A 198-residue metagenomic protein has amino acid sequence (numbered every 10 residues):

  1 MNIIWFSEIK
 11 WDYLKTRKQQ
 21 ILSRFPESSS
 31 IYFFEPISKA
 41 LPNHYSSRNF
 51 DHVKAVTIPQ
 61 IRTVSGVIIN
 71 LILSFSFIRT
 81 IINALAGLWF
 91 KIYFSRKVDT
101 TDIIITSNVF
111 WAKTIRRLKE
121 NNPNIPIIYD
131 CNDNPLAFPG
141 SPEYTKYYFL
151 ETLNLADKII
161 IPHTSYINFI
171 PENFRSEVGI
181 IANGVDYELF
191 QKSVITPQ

Functional and structural regions predicted by a protein language model:
M1-S46: N-terminal subdomain of nucleotide-sugar transferases
I4, S76-A84, K91-W111: Short N-terminal targeting/anchoring amphipathic segment
Y32, I105, L155-H163: A short beta-strand/loop micro-motif in the catalytic core of glycosyltransferases that engages the nucleotide-sugar
F34-S74: N-terminal strand-loop element at the rim of the active site of nucleotide-sugar-dependent glycosyltransferases
L85-D99, K113, R117, N121 (+1 more regions): Membrane-proximal helix-turn-helix segments that form the acceptor-binding/catalytic region of lipid-linked
I128-P142: A short, histidine- and acid-enriched strand-loop-helix "catalytic/donor-clamping" loop that lines the nucleotide-sugar
S165, I181-G184, S193: Carbohydrate-associated surface elements
Q191-Q198: A short helix/loop element that forms part of the nucleotide-sugar donor recognition site in Leloir-type
